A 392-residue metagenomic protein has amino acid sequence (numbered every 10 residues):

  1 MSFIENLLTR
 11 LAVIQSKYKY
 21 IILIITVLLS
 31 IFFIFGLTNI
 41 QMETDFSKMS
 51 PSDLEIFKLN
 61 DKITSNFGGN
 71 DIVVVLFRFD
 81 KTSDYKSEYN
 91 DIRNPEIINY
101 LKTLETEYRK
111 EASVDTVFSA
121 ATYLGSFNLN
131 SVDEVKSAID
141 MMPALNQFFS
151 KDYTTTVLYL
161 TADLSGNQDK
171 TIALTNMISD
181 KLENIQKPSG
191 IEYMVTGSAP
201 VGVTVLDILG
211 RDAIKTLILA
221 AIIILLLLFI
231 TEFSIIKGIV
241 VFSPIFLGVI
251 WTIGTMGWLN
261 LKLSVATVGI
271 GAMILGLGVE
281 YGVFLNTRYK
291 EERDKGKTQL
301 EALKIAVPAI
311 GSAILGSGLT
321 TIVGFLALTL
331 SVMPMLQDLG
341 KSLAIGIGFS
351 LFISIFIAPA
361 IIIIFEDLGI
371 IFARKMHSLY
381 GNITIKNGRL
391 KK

Functional and structural regions predicted by a protein language model:
M1-T44, K48, S165-K392: Membrane-embedded transmembrane helical bundles of large multi-pass transporters/channels
K19, D71, R109-F118, Q186 (+1 more regions): Structural motif
L37-D84, V135-K151, T161-K170, F284 (+1 more regions): Solvent-exposed, non-transmembrane loop/terminal regulatory segments of multi-pass membrane proteins
D53, N70, S83-N99, L158 (+2 more regions): Solvent-exposed, non-transmembrane alpha-helical starts
D53-E55, N99-L164, A173, M177 (+1 more regions): Extracytoplasmic
K62, N66, L104-E107, E111 (+2 more regions): Structured segments of extracytoplasmic/periplasmic soluble domains in secreted or envelope-associated proteins
